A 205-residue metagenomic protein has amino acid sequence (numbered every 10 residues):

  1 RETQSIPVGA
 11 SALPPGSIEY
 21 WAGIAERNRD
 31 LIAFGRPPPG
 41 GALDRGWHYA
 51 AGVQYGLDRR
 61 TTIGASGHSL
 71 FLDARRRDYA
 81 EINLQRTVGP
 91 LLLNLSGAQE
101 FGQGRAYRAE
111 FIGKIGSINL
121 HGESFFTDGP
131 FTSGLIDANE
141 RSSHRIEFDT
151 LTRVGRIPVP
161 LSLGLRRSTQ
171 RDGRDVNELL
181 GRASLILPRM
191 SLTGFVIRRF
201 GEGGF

Functional and structural regions predicted by a protein language model:
R1-D78: Outer-membrane beta-barrel initiation region
T3-G9, G104-F111: Generic detector of contiguous secondary-structure segments
S5-P7, G46-H48, S133-L135, S168 (+1 more regions): Sparse, context-dependent recognition of short Cys/His-centered cofactor- or disulfide-binding micro-motifs
L31-A42, H68-D73, S96-E100, T132-N139 (+2 more regions): Outer-membrane beta-barrel domain signature
W47-R59, G67-G97, R105-F126, S142-R156 (+2 more regions): Feature captures outer-membrane beta-barrel proteins of Gram-negative bacteria and organelles
D128-P130: Intrinsically disordered, low-complexity regulatory regions
S162-R166, R182: Outer membrane beta-barrel transmembrane domains
